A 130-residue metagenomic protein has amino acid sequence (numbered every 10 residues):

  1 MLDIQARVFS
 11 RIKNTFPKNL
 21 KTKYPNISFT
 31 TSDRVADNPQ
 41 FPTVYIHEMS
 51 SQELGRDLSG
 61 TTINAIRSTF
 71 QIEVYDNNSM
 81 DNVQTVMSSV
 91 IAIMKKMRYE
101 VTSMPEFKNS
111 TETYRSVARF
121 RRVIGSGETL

Functional and structural regions predicted by a protein language model:
M1-D3, N64, G125-L130: Compositionally biased, intrinsically disordered low-complexity segments enriched in polar/Pro/Gly and often Gln
M1-D57: Small/polar-rich, solvent-exposed N-terminal microdomains that initiate assembly or binding
N38-Q40, T62-I66, S110-Y114: A generic structural micro-feature
H47-Y75: Short hydrophobic interaction/assembly module
N64-N77, Y114-G125: Oligomerization/assembly interface segments of phage tail-like spikes and tubes
N77-V83: A short beta-strand-loop-beta hairpin characteristic of the jelly-roll/cupin
T85-L130: Acidic-leaning, charged glycine-interspersed low-complexity segments
